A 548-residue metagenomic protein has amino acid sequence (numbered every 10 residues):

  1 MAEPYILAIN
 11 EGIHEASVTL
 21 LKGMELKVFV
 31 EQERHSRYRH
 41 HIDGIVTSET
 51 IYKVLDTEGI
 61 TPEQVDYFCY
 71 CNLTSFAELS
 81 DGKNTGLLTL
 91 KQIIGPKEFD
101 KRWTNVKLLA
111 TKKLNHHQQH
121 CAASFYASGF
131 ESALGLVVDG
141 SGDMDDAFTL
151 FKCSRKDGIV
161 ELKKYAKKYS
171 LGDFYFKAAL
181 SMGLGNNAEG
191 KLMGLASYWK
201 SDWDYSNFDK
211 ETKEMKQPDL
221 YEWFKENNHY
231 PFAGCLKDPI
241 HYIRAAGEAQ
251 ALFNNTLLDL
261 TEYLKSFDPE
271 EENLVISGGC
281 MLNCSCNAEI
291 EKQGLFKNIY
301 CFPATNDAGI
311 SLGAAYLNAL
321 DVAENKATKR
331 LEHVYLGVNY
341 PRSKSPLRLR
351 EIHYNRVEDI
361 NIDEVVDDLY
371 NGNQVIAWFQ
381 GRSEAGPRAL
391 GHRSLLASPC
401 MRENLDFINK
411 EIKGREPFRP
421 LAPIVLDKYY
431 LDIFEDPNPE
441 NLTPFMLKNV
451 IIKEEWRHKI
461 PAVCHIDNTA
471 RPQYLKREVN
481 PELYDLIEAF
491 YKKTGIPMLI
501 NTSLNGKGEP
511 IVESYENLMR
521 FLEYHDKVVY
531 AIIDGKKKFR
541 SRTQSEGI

Functional and structural regions predicted by a protein language model:
Y5-I6, N10-H41, T104, L108-L109 (+5 more regions): Flexible beta->alpha loop and helix N-cap segments adjacent to enzyme active/binding sites
R34-I60: N-terminal phosphate-binding loop and adjacent alpha-helix
I60-D100, L108, A123: Short beta-strand-loop/turn "lid" adjacent to the catalytic site in phosphate-handling enzymes
I60-T61, F130, L264-E270, N371-G372: Glycine-rich phosphate-binding loop signature in dinucleotide/nucleotide-binding domains
P62-L73, E270-G279, A377: Short glycine-rich phosphate-binding loop at a beta-alpha junction
G194, D202-A251: Active-site cores of enzymes that catalyze phosphoryl transfer or operate on phosphate-rich substrates
H241-A245, A249, F253, G278 (+2 more regions): Secondary-structure capping and boundary motifs in well-ordered enzyme cores
G247-E272: Phosphate/ATP-binding catalytic cores across multiple sugar-kinase/actin-like superfamilies, primarily ASKHA
